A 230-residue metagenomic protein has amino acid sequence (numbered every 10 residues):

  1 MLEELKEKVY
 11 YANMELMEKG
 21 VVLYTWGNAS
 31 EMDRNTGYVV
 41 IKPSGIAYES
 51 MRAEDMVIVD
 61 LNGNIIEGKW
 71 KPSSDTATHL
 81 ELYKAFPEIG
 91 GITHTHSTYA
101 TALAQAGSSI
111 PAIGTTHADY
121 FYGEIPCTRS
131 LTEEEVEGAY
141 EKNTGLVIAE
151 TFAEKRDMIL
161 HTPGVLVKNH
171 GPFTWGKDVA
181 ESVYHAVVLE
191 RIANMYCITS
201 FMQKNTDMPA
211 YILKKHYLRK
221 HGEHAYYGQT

Functional and structural regions predicted by a protein language model:
M1-T230: Glycine-rich flexible loops
